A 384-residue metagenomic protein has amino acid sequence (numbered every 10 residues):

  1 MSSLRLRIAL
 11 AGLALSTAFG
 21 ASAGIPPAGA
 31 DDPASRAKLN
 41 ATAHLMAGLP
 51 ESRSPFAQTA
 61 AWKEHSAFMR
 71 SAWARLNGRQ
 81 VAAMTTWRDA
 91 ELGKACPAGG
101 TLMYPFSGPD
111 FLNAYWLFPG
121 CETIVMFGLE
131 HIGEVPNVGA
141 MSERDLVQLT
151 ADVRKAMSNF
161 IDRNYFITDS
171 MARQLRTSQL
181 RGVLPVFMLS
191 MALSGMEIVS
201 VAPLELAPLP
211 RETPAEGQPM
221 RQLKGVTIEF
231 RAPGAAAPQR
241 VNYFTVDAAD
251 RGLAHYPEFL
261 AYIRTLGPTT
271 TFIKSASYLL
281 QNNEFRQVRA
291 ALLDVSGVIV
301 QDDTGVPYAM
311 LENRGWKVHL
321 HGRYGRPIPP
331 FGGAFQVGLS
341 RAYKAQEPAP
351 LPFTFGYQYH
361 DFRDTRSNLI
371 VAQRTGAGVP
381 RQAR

Functional and structural regions predicted by a protein language model:
M1-R5: N-terminal secretory signal peptides that target proteins for export/translocation
A9-A18: Bacterial N-terminal signal peptides
F19-A23: Sec/Tat signal peptide C-region and signal peptidase I cleavage site
G24-S158, Y243-R384: Non-globular targeting/processing and membrane-anchoring segments
A98-T101, F160-R163, S194-M196: Loop/turn elements at helix/coil->beta-strand transitions in domains of secreted/extracellular proteins
S107-P119, I124-F127, N164-M188: Short, thiol/selenol-centered motifs that function as redox-active sites or metal-ligating centers
G139-Y165, P210-T227: Short, intrinsically disordered low-complexity segments
A192-Y262: Active-site/pore-lining binding-face segments in mid-to-C-terminal subdomains
